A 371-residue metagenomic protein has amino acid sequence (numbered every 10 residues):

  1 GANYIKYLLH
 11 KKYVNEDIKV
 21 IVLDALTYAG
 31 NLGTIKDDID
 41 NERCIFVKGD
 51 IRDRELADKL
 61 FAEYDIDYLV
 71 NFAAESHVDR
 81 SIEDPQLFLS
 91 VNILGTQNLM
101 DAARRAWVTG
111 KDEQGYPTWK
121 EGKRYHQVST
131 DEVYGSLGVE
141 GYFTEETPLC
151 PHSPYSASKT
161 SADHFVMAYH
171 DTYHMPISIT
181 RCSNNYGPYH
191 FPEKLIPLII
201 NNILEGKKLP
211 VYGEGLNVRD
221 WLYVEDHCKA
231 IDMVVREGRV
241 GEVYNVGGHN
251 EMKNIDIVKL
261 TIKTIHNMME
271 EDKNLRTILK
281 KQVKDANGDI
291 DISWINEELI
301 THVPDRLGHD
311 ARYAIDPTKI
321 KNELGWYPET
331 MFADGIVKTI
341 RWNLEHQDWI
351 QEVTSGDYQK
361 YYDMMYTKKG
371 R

Functional and structural regions predicted by a protein language model:
G1-N185, E225, V235, K259 (+4 more regions): N-terminal Rossmann-like NAD(P)+-binding domain of SDR-like oxidoreductases, especially those catalyzing
N3-Y7, K11, D17-I18, G49-R52 (+2 more regions): C-terminal substrate-binding subdomain of Rossmann-fold SDR/epimerase-dehydratase oxidoreductases
L26, N184-G187, N217-V218, R306-L307: Short histidine/acidic/glycine/proline-rich micro-motifs that form metal- and phosphate-coordinating active-site loops
D40, V139, P188-P192, N250 (+2 more regions): Residue-level signature of the cytosolic catalytic core of signaling kinases
G141, P192-I200: A glycine/serine/threonine-rich, flexible loop-to-helix segment that serves as the NAD(P) cofactor-binding "lid"
G187, F191, D220-Y223: Active-site helix-initiating loop/hinge in glycosyltransferases
